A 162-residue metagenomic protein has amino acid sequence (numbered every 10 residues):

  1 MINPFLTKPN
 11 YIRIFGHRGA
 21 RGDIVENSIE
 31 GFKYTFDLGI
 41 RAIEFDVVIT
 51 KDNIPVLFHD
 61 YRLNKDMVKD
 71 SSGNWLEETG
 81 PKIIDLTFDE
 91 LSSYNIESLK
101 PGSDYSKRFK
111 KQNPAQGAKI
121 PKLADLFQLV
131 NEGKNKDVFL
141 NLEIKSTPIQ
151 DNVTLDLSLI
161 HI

Functional and structural regions predicted by a protein language model:
M1-I160: Phosphate-group recognition and catalysis centered on beta-loop-alpha active-site segments
